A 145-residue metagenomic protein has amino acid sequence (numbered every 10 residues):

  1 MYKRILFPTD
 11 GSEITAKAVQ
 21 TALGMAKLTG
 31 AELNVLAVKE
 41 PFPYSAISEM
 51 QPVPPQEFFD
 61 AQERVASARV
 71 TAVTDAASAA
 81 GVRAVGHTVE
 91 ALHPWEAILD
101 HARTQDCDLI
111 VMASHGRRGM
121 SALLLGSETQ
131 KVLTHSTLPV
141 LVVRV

Functional and structural regions predicted by a protein language model:
K3-V53, A76-V85: Small/aliphatic-rich secondary-structure junction motif
A18, S45-S48, E96-L99, A122-L124: Short, well-ordered secondary-structure micro-motifs
Q51-P54, A102-Q105, E128-T129: Short, hinge-like loop/turn segments at secondary-structure boundaries
V53-A68: A short acidic, glycine-rich active-site loop that binds or catalyzes chemistry on phosphate/adenosine moieties
D75-I110: Structural beta-alpha unit
L109-H135: Glycine-rich, Arg-bearing micro-motifs that act as flexible, cationic patches
V140-V145: Short, flexible loop segments at boundaries between secondary-structure elements
